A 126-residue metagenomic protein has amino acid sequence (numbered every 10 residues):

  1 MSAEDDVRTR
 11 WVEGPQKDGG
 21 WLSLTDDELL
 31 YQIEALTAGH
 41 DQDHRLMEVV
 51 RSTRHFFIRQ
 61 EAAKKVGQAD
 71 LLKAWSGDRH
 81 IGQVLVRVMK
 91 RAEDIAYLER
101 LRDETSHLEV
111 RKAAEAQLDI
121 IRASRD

Functional and structural regions predicted by a protein language model:
M1-D126: Alpha-helical scaffold segments
